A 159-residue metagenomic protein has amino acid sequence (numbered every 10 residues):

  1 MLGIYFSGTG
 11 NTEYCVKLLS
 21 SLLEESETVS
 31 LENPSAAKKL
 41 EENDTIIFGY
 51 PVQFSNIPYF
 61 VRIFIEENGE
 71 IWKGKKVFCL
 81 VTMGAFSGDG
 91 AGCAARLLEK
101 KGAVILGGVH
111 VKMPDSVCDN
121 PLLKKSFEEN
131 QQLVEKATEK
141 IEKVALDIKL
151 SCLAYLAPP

Functional and structural regions predicted by a protein language model:
L2-G3, S7-C15, L19-E32, A36 (+1 more regions): FMN-binding flavodoxin-like domain, especially the glycine-rich phosphate-binding loop
